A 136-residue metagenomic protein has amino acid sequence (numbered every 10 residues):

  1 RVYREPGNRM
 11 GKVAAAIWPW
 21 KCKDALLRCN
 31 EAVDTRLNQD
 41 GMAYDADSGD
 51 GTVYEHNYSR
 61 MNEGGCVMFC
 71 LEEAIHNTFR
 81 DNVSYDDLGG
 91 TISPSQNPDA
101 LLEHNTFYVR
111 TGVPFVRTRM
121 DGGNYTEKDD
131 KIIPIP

Functional and structural regions predicted by a protein language model:
G7-P19, N38-D47, M61-L71, D86-P94 (+1 more regions): Extracellular beta-strand/beta-solenoid scaffold signature
A15, W20, D24-A25, G51-V53 (+4 more regions): Solenoid scaffold repeats with emphasis on beta-solenoid/beta-helix
K21, S48-D50, V83, T106: Short, flexible loop/turn elements at secondary-structure junctions
L27, Y54, C70-L71, F79 (+1 more regions): Catalytic cores of transferase enzymes with a strong primary signal for eukaryotic protein kinases
H76-T91, N97-E103: Long, well-ordered mid-to-C-terminal structural blocks that present hydrophobic/aromatic surfaces
Y85, P98-Y108, E127-P136: Catalytic-core region of carbohydrate-active enzymes that cleave or remodel glycosidic bonds
